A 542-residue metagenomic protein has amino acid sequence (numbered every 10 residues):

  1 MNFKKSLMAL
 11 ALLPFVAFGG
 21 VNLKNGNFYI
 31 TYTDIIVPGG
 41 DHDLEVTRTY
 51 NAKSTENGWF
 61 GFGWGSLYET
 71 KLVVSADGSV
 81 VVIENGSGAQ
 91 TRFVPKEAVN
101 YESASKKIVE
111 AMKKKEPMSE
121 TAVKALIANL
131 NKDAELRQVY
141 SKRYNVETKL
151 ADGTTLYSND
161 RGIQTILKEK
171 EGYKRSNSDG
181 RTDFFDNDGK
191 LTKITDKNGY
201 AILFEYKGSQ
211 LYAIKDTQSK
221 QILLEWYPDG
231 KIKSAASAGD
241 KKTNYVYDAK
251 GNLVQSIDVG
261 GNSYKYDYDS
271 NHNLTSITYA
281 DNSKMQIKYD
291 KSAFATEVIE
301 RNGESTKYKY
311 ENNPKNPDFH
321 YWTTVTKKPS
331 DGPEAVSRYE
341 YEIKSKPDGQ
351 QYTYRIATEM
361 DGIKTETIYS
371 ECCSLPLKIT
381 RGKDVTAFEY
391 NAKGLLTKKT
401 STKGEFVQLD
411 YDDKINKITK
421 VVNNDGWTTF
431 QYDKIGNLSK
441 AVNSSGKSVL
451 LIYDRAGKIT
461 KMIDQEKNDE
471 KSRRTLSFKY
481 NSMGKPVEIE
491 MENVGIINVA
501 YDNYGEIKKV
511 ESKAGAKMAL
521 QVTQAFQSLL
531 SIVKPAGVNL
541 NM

Functional and structural regions predicted by a protein language model:
M1-L7: Bacterial N-terminal signal peptides that target proteins for export
A9-F15: Bacterial N-terminal signal peptides
F15-V21: Sec/Tat signal peptide C-region and signal peptidase I cleavage site
V21-G39: Short N-terminal segments immediately surrounding and downstream of signal-peptide cleavage
N22-K24, V46, F62, S79-I83 (+1 more regions): Extended charged/polar low-complexity repeat regions
D34-P38, L72-V73, V82-E84: A general structural signal for short secondary-structure junctions and capping/turn motifs
T47-A76: N-terminal, post-signal-peptide region of Sec/Tat-exported proteins
